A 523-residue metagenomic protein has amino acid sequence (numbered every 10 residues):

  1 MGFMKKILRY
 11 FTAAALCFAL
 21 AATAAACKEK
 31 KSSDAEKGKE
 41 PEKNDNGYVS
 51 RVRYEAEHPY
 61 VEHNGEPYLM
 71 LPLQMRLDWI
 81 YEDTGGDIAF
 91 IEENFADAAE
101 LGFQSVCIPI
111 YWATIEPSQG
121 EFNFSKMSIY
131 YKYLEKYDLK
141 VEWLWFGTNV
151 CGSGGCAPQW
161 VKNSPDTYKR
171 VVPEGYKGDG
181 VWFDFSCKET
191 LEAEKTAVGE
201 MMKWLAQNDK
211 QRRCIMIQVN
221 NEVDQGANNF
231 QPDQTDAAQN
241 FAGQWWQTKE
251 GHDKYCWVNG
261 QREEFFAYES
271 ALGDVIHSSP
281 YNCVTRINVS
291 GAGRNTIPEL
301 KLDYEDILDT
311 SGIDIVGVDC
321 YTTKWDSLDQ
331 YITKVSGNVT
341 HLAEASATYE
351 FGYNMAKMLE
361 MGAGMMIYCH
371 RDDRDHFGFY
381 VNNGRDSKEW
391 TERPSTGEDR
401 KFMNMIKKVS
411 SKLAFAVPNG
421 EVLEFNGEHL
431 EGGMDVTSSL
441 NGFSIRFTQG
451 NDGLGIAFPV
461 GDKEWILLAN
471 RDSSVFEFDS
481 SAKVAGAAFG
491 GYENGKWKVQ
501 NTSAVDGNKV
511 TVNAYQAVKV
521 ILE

Functional and structural regions predicted by a protein language model:
A21-K43: Bacterial Sec-dependent N-terminal signal peptides
K37-F103: N-terminal carbohydrate-binding accessory modules
P72-G86, P109-S125, G175-T196, G251-F266 (+3 more regions): The substrate-binding groove and active-site-proximal loops of carbohydrate-active enzymes, especially glycoside
I88-D166, E264-C283: Aromatic-lined substrate-binding rim segments of carbohydrate-active enzymes
D166-D306: Polysaccharide-binding and catalytic clefts of secreted carbohydrate-active enzymes
G273-C283, E305-F402: Catalytic-core region of carbohydrate-active enzymes that cleave or remodel glycosidic bonds
Y353-S480: Aromatic- and carboxylate-lined catalytic core of secreted/periplasmic carbohydrate-active enzymes
T502-E523: C-terminal beta-strand-rich structural cap/linker in extracellular carbohydrate-active enzymes
